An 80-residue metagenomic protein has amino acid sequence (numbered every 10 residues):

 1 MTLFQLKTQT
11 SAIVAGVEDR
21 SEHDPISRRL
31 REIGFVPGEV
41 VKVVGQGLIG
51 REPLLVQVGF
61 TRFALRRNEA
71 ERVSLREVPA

Functional and structural regions predicted by a protein language model:
M1-S21: SH3-family beta-barrel domains
L3, L30-G34: Short, surface-exposed secondary-structure edge patches
T10-A12, L48, E52-A80: C-terminal structural segments of small proteins and small subunits
H23-R29: Short alpha-helix capping/helix-loop boundary micro-motifs
